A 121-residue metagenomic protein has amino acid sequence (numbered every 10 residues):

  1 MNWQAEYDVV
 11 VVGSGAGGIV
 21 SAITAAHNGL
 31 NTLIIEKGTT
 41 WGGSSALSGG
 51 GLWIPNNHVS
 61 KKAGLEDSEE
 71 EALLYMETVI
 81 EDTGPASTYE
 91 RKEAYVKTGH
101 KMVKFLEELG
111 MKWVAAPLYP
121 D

Functional and structural regions predicted by a protein language model:
M1-N2, L106: Short, Lys/Arg-rich N-terminal segment immediately upstream of the first membrane anchor
W3-Y7: Core beta-strand elements of the Rossmann-like FAD/NAD(P) dinucleotide-binding domain in flavoenzyme oxidoreductases
V9-I34: N-terminal Rossmann-like FAD-binding beta1-loop-alpha1 element of flavoenzymes
N31, K37-D121: Conserved N-terminal/central alpha/beta ligand/cofactor-binding core
